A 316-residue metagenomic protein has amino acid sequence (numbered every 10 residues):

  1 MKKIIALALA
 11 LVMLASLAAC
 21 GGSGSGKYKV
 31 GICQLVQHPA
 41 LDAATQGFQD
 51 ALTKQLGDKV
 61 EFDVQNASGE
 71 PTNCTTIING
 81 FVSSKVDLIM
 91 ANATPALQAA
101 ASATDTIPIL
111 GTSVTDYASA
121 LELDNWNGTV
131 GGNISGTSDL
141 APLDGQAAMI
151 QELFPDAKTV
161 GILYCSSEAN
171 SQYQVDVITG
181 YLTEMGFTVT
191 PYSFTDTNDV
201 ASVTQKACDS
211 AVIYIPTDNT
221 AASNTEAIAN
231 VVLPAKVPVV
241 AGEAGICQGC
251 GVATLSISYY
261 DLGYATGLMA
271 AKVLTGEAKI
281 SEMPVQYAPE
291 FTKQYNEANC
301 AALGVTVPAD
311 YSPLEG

Functional and structural regions predicted by a protein language model:
M1-K29, K54-G57: Short, low-complexity disordered leader/linker segments with a strong preference for bacterial N-terminal type II
K29-Q49, Q55-G57, D63-N73, S171 (+1 more regions): Extracytoplasmic "Venus flytrap"
V30-I32, F48, S135-L182, K279-C300: An alpha-beta-alpha
K54-C74, N133, T179-T197: Short beta-strand elements in bilobed, periplasmic/extracellular small-molecule ligand-binding domains
D63-D124, D218-G242: Beta-alpha junction/loop-to-helix N-cap segments that form part of ligand/metal-binding clefts
Y117-T159, I257-A278: Hydrophobic alpha-helical segments within soluble ligand-binding/sensing domains
A169-V237, E243: Pocket-lining segment of extracytoplasmic ligand-binding domains
G245-A298: Flexible loop/turn connectors
